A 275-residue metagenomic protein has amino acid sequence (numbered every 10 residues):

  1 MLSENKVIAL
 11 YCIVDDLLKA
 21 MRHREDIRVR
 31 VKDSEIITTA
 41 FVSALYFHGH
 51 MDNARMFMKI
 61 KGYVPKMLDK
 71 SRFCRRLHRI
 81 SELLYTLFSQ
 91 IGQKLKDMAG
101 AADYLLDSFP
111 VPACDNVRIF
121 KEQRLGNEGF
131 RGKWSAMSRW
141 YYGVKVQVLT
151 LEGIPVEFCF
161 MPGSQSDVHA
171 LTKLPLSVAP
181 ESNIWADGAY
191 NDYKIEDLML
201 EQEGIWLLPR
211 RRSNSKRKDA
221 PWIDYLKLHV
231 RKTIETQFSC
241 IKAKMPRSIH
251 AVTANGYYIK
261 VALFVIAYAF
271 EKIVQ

Functional and structural regions predicted by a protein language model:
M1-Q275: Short alpha-helical elements
